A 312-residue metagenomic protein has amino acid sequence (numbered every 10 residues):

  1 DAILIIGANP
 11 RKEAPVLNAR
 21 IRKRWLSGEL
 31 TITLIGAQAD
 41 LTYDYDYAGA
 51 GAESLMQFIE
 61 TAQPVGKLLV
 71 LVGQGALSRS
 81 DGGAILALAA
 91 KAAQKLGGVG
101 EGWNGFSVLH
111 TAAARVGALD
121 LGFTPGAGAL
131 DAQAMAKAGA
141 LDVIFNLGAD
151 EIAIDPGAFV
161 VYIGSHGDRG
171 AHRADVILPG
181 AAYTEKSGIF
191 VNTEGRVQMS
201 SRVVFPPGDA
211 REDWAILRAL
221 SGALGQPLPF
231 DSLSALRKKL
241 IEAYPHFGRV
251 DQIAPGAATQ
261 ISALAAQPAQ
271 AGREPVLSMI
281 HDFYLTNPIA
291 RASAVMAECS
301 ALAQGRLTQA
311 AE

Functional and structural regions predicted by a protein language model:
D1-P255, T308-E312: Non-catalytic alpha/beta scaffold blocks inside enzyme catalytic domains
R237-E312: Long, low-complexity segments enriched in small/aliphatic residues
